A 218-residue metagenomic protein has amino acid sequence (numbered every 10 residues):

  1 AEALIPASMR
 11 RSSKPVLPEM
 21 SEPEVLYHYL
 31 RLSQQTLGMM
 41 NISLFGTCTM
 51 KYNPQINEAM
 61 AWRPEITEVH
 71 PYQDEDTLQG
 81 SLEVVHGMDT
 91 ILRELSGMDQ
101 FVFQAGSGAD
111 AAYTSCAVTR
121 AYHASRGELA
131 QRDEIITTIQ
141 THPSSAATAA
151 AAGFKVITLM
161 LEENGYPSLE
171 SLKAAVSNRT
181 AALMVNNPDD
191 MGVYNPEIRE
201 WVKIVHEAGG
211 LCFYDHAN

Functional and structural regions predicted by a protein language model:
A1-E68: N-terminal glycine-rich, Lys/His-bearing helix-loop that initiates the first secondary-structure elements of many
S8-R10, W62-D76, E94, A150-M160 (+1 more regions): Gly-rich Lys/Arg/Thr-decorated short loops/hinges at beta-loop-alpha junctions or inter-strand turns that position
E19-Q35, E65-G106, A111: Conserved N-terminal alpha-helix of the aminotransferase class I/II PLP-enzyme fold
G38, G97-M98, N178, E207: Short, well-ordered coil loops that connect the C-terminus of an alpha-helix to the N-terminus of a beta-strand
M39-L44, D99-F103, H216: Flexible, glycine/charged-enriched surface loops at secondary-structure junctions
L44-N53, A105-A111, T138-Q140, N218: A glycine-rich phosphate-binding loop feature that marks nucleotide/adenosyl-phosphate handling sites
G46-C48, L92, G108, S115 (+1 more regions): Conserved hydrophobic/aromatic pocket- or pore-lining residues that grip, position, or stack substrates in active sites
Q79-G80, D110-N218: Conserved PLP-enzyme active-site core in the AAT-like
